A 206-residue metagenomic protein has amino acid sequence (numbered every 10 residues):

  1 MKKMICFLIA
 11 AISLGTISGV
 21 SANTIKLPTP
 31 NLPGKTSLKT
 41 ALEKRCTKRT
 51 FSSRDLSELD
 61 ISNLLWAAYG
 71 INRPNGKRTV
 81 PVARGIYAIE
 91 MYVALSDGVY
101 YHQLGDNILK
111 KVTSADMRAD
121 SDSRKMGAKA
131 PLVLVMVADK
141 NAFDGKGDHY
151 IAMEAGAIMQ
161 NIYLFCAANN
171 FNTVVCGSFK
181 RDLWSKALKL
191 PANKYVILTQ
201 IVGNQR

Functional and structural regions predicted by a protein language model:
M1-M4: Positively charged n-region of N-terminal signal peptides that target proteins for export
F7-T16: Bacterial N-terminal signal peptides
V20-A130: N-terminal amphipathic, basic helical "cap/leader" segment at the start of enzyme domains
N31, M136-K140, N204: Short, small-residue-rich loop/turn micro-motifs
R45, L64, M91, L132-K186: Small-aliphatic-rich amphipathic alpha-helix that forms the alpha element of a beta-alpha
Y100, I108, F143, D182 (+1 more regions): Flexible, glycine-rich phosphate/dinucleotide-binding loops and adjacent beta-alpha linkers at cofactor/substrate
K129-P131, N193-K194: Short coil/turn connectors at secondary-structure junctions
L190-R206: A glycine-rich helix N-cap at a beta->alpha junction
